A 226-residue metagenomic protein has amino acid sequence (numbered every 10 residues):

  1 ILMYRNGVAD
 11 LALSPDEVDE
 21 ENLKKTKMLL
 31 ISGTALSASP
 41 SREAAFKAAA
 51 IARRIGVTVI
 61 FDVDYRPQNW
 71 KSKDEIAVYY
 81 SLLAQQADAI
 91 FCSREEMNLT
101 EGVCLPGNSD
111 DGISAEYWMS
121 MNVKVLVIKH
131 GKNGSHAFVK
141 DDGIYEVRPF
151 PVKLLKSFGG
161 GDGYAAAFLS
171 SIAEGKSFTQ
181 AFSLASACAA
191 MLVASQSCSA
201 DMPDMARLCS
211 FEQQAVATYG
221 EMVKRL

Functional and structural regions predicted by a protein language model:
I1, V59, L126: Hydrophobic anchor at the start of a short beta-strand that flanks the dinucleotide cofactor-binding loop
I1-R42: Conserved phosphate-binding/catalytic loop of the ribokinase/pfkB sugar-kinase fold
D19, Y80, L154: Acidic, amphipathic alpha-helical patches
E21-N22, L82-L83, M119: Structural alpha-helical scaffold elements that stabilize or flank donor/cofactor-binding regions in carbohydrate
M28, T34-I113, N133-G134: Conserved beta-alpha-beta core of the PfkB/ribokinase-like small-molecule kinase fold
A50-R54, V103-L226: Conserved phosphate-binding/catalytic region of the ribokinase-like
